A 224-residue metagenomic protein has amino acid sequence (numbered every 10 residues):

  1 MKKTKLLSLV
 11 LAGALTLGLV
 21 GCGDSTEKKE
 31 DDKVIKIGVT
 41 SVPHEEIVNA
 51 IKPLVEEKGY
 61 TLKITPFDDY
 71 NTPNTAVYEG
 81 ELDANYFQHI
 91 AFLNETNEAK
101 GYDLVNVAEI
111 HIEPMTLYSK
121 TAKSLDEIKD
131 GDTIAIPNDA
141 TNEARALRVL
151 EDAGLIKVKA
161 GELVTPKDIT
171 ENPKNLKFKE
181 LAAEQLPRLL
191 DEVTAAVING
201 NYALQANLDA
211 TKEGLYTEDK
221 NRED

Functional and structural regions predicted by a protein language model:
L17-G21: C-terminal motif of bacterial Sec signal peptides marking the signal peptidase cleavage site
G23-S25: Bacterial signal peptide processing site
E30-V42, Y60-P66, T133-I134: Short, well-ordered beta-strand elements
S41-K63, T72: Short, polar/charged alpha-helical segment
I64-T75, E162-R188: Short helix-initiation/N-cap motifs at beta->coil->alpha
Y78-Q88, D132, K174-K177, D191-I198: Alpha-to-beta junction loops
V107-I156: A conserved helix-loop-strand patch within extracytoplasmic ligand-binding domains of the periplasmic binding
E109-S119, L204-D224: Periplasmic-binding protein-like
